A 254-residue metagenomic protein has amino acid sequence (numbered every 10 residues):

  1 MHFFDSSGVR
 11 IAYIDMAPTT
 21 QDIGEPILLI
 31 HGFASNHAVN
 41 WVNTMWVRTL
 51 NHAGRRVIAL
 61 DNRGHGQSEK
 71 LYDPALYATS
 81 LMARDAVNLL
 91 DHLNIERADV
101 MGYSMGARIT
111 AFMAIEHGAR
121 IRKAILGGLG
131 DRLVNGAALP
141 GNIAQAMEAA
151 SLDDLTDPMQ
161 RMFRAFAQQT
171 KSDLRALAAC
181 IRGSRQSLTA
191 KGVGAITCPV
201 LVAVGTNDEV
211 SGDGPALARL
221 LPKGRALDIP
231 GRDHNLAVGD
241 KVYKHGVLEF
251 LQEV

Functional and structural regions predicted by a protein language model:
M1-I11: N-terminal cap/lid segment of alpha/beta-hydrolase-fold proteins
V9-E69: Conserved HGGG/HGGXW glycine-rich cap/lid loop of the alpha/beta-hydrolase fold
S80-A98: Conserved acidic catalytic loop of the alpha/beta-hydrolase fold
E96-V134: Conserved hydrolase catalytic core segment
R164-T189: Hydrophobic, aromatic-rich cap/lid helix
I196, V202-V204: Short beta-strand/loop motif that positions the catalytic acidic residue of the alpha/beta-hydrolase fold
E209-G214: Conserved alpha/beta-hydrolase "acid-adjacent" motif
R232-K244: Catalytic histidine-centered segment of alpha/beta-hydrolase-like enzymes
